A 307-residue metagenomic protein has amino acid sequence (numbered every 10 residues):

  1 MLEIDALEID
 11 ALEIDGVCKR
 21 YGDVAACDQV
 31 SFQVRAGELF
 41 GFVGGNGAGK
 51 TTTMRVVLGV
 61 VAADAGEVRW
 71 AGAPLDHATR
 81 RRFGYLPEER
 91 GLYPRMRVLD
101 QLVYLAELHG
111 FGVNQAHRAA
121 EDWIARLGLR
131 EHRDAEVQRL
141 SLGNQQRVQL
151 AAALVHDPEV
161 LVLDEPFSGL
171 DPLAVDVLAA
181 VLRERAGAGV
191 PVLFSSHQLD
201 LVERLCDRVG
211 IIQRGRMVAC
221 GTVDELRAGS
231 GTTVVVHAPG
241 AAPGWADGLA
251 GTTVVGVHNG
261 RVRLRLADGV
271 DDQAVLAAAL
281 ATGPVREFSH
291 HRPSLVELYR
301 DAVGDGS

Functional and structural regions predicted by a protein language model:
M1-V17: Conserved N-terminal strand/loop that marks the beginning of ABC ATPase nucleotide-binding domains
L12, K19-Q213, A219: ABC transporter nucleotide-binding domains
D15, D64, Q138, T253-V255 (+1 more regions): A short, local hydrophobic-aromatic micro-motif
T79, R227-S230, Y299-A302: Short, flexible helix/strand-to-coil boundary loops that buttress conserved ligand/catalytic motifs in alpha/beta
R90, A250-T253, G283: Structural motif
A179-A267: ABC transporter nucleotide-binding domain
A267-S307: C-terminal coupling/interaction segments
